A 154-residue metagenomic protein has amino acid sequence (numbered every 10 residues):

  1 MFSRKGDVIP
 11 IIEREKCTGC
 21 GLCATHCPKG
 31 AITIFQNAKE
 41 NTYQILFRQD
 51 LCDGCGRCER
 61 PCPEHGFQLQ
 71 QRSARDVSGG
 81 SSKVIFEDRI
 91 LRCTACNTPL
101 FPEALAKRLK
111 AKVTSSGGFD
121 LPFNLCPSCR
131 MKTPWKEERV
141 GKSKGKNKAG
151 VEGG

Functional and structural regions predicted by a protein language model:
M1-L51, Q68-A106, F123, C129-R139 (+1 more regions): Ferredoxin-type iron-sulfur electron-transfer modules and their immediate structural context
L105-G117: C-terminal structured domain segments
G118-F119, K148-G154: Extended, low-polarity segments enriched in aliphatic/aromatic residues
K142: Core catalytic machinery and nucleic-acid-binding channels of phosphodiester-processing enzymes
